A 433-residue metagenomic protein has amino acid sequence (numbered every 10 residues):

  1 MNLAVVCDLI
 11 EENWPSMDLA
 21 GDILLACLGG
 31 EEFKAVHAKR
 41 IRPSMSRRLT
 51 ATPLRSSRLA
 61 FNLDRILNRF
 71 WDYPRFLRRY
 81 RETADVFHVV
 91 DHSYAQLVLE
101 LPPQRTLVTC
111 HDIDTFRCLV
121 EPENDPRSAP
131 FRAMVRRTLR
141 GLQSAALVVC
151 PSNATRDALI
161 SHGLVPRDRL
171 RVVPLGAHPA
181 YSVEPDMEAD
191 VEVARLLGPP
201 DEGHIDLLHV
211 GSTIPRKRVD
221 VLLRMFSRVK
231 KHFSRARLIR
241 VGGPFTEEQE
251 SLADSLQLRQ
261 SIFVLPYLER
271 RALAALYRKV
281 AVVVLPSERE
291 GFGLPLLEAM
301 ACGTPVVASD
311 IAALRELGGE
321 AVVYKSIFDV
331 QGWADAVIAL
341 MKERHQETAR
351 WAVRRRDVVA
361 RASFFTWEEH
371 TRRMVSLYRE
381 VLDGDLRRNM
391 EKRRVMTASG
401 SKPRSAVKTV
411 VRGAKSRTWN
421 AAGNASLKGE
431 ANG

Functional and structural regions predicted by a protein language model:
M1-A421, K428: Carbohydrate transferase catalytic cores enriched for Leloir-type hexosyltransferases
E430-G433: Short, intrinsically disordered, low-complexity terminal/loop segments
